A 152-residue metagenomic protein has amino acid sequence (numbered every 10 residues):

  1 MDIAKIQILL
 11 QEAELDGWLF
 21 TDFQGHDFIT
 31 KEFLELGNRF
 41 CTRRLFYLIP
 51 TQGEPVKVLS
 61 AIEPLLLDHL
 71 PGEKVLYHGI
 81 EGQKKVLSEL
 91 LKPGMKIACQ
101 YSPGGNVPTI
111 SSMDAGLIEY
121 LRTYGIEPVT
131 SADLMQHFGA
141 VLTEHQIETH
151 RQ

Functional and structural regions predicted by a protein language model:
M1-A4, G82-Q152: Flexible, acidic/His-enriched mid-domain "rim/lid" segments that flank
M1-E89: N-terminal accessory/capping or targeting/presequence segment of soluble
